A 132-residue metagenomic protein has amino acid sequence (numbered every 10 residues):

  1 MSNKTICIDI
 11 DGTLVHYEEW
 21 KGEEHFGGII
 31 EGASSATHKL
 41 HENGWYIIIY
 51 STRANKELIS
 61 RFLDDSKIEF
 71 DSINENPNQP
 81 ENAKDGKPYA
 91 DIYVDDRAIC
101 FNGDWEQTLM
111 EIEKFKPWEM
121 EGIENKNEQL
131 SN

Functional and structural regions predicted by a protein language model:
M1-N132: HAD-like aspartate-dependent phosphatase fold
